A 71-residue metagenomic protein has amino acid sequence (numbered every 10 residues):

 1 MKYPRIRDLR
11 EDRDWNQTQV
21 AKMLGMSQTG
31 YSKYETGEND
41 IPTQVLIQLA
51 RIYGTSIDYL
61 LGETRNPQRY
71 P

Functional and structural regions predicted by a protein language model:
P4-M23: Short basic helix-loop element that most often maps to the first helix and adjoining turn of HTH DNA-binding modules
I6, Q17, Q28, T43-L46: Helix-turn-helix DNA-binding elements, focusing on the entry/boundary residues of the two helices that contact DNA
I6, V20-A21, Y31-Y34, L60: Conserved hydrophobic/aromatic packing and binding residues within compact polymer-binding modules
D12, K33, L61-P71: Short, charged recognition helix plus adjacent turn of helix-turn-helix-like nucleic-acid-binding domains
G25, Q44-Y59: DNA major-groove recognition helix of helix-turn-helix/homeodomain DNA-binding modules
G25-D40: Recognition helix of helix-turn-helix/homeodomain-like DNA-binding domains that insert into the DNA major groove
E38-Q48, P67: Short, basic-rich loop-to-helix N-cap that marks the start of a DNA-contacting helix
